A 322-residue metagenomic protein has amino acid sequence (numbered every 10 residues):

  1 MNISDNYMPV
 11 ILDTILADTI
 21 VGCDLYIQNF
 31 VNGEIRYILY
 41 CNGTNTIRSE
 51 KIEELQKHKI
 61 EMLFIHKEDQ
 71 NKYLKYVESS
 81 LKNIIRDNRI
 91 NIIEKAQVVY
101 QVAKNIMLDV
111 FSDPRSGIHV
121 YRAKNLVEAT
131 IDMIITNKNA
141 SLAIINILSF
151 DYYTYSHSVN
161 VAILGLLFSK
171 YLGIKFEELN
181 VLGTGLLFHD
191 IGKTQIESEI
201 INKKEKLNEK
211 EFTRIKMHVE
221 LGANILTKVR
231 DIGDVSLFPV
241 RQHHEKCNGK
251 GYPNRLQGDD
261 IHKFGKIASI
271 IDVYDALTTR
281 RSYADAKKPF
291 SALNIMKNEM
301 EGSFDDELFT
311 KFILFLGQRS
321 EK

Functional and structural regions predicted by a protein language model:
M1-L148, Y152: Non-catalytic interface/linker regions that flank or bridge core catalytic/transmembrane domains
Q101-K322: Histidine- and acidic-residue-rich, metal-dependent catalytic cores
